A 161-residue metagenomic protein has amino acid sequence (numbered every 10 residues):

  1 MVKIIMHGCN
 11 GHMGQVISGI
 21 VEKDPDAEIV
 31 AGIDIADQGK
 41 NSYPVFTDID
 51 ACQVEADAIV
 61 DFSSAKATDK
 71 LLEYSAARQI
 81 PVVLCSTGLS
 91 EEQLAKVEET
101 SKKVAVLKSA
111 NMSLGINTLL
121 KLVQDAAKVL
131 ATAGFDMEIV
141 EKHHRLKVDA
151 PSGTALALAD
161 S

Functional and structural regions predicted by a protein language model:
V2-I20, F46, A127-S161: Active-site-lining helix/loop region of Rossmann-like oxidoreductase modules
H7, F62-S63, C85-S86, S109 (+1 more regions): Structural motif
K23-S42: NAD(P)-binding Rossmann-fold cofactor-contacting core
I29, V45, V82-V83, V106-K108: Hydrophobic beta-strand scaffold residues
D34-I35, T87-L89, N111-M112, K142-H144: Short, ordered loop/turn segments at secondary-structure junctions
K40-D50: Active-site regions of enzymes building and remodeling cell-envelope glycoconjugates
I49-A58, A65-L84, E91-K96: Rossmann-fold NAD(P) dinucleotide-binding segment
L72-E73, A77, S86-K108, N117-L119 (+1 more regions): Rossmann-fold NAD(P)-binding glycine/threonine-rich loop
